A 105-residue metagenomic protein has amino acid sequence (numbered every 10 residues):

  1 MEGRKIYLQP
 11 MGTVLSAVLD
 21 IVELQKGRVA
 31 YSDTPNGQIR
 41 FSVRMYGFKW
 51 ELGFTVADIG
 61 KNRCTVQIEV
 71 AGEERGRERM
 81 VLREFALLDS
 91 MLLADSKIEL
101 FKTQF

Functional and structural regions predicted by a protein language model:
M1-F105: Ser/Thr-rich, low-complexity intrinsically disordered terminal regions
